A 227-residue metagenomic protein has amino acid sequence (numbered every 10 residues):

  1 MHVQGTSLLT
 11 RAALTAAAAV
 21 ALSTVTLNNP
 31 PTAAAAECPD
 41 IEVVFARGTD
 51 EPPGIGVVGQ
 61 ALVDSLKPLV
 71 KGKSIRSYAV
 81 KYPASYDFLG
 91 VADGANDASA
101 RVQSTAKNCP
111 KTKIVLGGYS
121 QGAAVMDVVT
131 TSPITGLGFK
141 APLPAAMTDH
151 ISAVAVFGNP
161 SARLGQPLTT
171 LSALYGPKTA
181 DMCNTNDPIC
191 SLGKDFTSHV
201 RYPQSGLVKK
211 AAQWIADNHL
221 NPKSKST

Functional and structural regions predicted by a protein language model:
M1, V20-L22, I41, K73-S77 (+3 more regions): Generic preference for hydrophobic/aromatic residues in regular secondary structure cores
M1-A33: Secretory targeting and sorting signals
L8, C38-D40, D149: Non-catalytic, mobile gating and regulatory segments of ester bond hydrolases
A16-A19, P133, N218: Alpha-helix boundary/capping residues
A19-S23, A124-V125, G206-A212: Hydrophobic alpha-helical membrane segments, chiefly transmembrane helices and signal peptide h-regions, characterized
A33-A36, T169: Short amphipathic alpha-helices and their capping/turn segments at secondary-structure boundaries
A36-K113, N184-T227: Active-site catalytic motif of lipid deacylating hydrolases and related acyltransferases
N96-G117, Q121-G176, A180, I189: Serine-dependent carboxylesterase/thioesterase catalytic core of lipase-like alpha/beta-hydrolase/SGNH enzymes
